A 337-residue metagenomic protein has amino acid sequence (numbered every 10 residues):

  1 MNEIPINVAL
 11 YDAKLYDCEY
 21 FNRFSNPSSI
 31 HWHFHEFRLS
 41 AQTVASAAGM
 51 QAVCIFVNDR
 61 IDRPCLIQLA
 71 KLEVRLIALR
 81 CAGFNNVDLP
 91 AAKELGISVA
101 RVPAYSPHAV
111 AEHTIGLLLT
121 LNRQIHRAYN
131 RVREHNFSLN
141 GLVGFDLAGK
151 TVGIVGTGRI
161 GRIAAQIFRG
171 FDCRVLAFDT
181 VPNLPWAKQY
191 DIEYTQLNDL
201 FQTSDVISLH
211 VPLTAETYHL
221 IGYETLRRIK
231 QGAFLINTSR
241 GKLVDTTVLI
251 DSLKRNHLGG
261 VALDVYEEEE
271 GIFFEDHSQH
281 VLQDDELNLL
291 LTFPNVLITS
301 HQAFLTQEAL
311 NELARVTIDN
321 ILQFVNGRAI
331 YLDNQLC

Functional and structural regions predicted by a protein language model:
N2, A100-A109, E267-C337: C-terminal helix-to-coil terminal segments
N2-V99, G222: An N-terminal-biased, well-structured beta-alpha scaffold segment characteristic of Rossmann-like dinucleotide-binding
A13, T157-G158: Glycine-rich Rossmann-fold phosphate-binding loop(s) that bind the pyrophosphate of adenine dinucleotide cofactors
S46-A48, K71, L147, N198-S204 (+2 more regions): A short, aliphatic-rich alpha-helical micro-motif
F56, R80-C81, I97-H108, D179 (+2 more regions): Short beta->alpha connector loops at strand-helix junctions that form conserved, small/polar/Pro-enriched
K71-R75, L95-I97, C173, Q231-A233 (+1 more regions): A short helix->loop->beta-strand "cap" motif at the edges of active sites that frequently abuts
L95-I97, P103-T151, I163-Q166, G170: Phosphate-binding beta-alpha-beta segment of Rossmann-like dinucleotide-binding domains, i.e., the NAD(P)
V181-E286: Rossmann-like adenosine-cofactor binding region
